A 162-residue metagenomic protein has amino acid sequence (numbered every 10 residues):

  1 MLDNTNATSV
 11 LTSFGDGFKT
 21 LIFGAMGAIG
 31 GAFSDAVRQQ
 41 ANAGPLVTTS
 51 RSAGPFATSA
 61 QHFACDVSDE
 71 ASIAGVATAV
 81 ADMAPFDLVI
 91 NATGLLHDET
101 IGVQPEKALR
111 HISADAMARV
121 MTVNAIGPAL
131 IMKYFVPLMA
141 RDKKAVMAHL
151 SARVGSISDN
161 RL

Functional and structural regions predicted by a protein language model:
K19-I22, V89-I90: Conserved hydrophobic beta-strands of the Rossmann-like cofactor-binding core in SDR/related NAD(P)H-dependent
F23-R38: N-terminal Rossmann NAD(P)H-binding glycine-rich loop of SDR-like oxidoreductase domains
R38-F56: Conserved glycine-rich Rossmann-like NAD(P)H-binding loop of the short-chain dehydrogenase/reductase
F56-A71: Rossmann-fold cofactor-recognition segment
F63, I73-A84: Conserved amphipathic alpha-helix within the SDR
A79-T93, H97-D98, S113: A glycine-rich helix->loop->beta "capping" turn within Rossmann-like NAD(P)(H)-dependent oxidoreductase domains
L95, Q104-A125, A140, K144-L162: Catalytic loop of short-chain dehydrogenase/reductase
I131-F135: Hydrophobic positions on the long internal alpha-helix of Rossmann-like NAD(P)-dependent oxidoreductase domains
